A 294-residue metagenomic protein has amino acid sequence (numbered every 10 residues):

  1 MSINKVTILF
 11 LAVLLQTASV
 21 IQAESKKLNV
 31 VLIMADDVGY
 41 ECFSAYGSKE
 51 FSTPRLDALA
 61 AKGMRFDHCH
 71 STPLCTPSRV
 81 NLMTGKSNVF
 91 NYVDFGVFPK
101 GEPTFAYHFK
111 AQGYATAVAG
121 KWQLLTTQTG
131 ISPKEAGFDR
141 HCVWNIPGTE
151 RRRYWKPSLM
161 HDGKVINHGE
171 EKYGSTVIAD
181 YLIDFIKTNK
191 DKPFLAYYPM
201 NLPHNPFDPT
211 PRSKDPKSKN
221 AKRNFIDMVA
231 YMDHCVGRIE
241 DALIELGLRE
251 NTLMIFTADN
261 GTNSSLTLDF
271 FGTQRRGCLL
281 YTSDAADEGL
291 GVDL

Functional and structural regions predicted by a protein language model:
S2-K5, F10, S19-S283: Formylglycine-dependent sulfatase
Y281-L294: Single conserved hydrophobic/aromatic residue that forms the stacking wall/gate of nucleotide- or nucleobase-binding
